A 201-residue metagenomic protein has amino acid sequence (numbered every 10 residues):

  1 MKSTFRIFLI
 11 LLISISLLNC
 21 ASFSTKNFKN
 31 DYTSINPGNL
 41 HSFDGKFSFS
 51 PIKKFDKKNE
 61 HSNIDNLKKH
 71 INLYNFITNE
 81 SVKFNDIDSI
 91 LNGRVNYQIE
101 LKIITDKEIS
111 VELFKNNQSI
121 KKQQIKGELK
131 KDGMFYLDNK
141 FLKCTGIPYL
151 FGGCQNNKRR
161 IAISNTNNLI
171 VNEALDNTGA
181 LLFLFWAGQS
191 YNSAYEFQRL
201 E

Functional and structural regions predicted by a protein language model:
K2-S3, N19-Q98, K140-I147, Q155-R160 (+1 more regions): Amphipathic/hydrophobic helical signal segments and adjacent flexible N-terminal regions that mediate secretion
F8-S16: Bacterial N-terminal signal peptides
R94-C144: Predominantly extracellular/secreted and cell-surface proteins with exposed, flexible low-complexity segments
Q118, F151-C154: His-enriched metal-coordination microenvironments in redox/metal-binding proteins
